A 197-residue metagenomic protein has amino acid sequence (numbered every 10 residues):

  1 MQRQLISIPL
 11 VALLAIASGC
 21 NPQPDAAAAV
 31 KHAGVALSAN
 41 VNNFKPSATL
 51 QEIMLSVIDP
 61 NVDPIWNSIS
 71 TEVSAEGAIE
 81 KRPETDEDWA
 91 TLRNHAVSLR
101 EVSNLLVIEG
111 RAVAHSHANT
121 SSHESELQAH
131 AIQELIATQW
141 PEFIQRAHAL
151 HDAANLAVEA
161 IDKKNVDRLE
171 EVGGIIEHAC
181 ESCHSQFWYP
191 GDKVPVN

Functional and structural regions predicted by a protein language model:
M1-P9: Bacterial N-terminal signal peptides that target proteins for export
L10-L14: Hydrophobic helical h-region of N-terminal Sec-dependent signal peptides in bacterial secretory/periplasmic proteins
I16-G19: C-terminal motif of bacterial Sec signal peptides marking the signal peptidase cleavage site
N21-R93, V97-R100, N104-N197: Sequence context surrounding c-type heme c attachment/ligation sites in exported
